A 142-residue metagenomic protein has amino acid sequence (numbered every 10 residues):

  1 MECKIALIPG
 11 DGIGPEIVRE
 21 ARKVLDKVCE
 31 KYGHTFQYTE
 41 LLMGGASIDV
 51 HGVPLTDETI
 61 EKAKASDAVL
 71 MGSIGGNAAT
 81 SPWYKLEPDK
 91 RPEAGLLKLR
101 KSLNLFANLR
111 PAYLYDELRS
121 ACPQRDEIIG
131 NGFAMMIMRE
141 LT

Functional and structural regions predicted by a protein language model:
M1-G12, E30, F36-Q37, G45-T142: Anion-binding alpha/beta catalytic cores of soluble intermediary-metabolism enzymes, centered on
I13-V18: Short N-terminal binding/cap micro-motifs at the start of the first secondary-structure element
E20-K23, A94: A general alpha-helical scaffold signature found inside nucleotide-binding enzyme cores
R22-Y32: Short catalytic helix/loop segments, enriched in acidic residues and glycine and frequently bearing histidine
L41: The conserved SAM/SAH-binding core of class I Rossmann-like methyltransferase domains, concentrating on the hydrophobic
